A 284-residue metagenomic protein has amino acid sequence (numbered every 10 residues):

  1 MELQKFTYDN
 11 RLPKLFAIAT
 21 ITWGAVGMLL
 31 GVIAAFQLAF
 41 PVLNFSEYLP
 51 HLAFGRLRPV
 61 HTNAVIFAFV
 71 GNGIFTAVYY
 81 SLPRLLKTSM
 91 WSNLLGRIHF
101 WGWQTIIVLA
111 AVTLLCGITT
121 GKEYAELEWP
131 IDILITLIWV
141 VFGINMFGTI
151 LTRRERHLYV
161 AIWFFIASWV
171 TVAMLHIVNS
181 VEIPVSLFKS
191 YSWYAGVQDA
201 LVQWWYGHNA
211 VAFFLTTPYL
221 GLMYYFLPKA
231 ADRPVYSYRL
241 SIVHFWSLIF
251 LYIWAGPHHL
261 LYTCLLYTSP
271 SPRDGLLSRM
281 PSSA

Functional and structural regions predicted by a protein language model:
M1-K14, V42-H51, Y191-S192, G196-D199: Extramembrane terminal tails and long inter-domain/linker segments of multi-pass membrane proteins
E2-D9, V140-L158: Cytoplasmic juxtamembrane interface segments
K14-F45, H51-T88, N93-G117, P130-I150 (+4 more regions): Hydrophobic cores of alpha-helical transmembrane segments in multi-pass integral membrane proteins
I118-P130, R154: A conserved hydrophobic secondary-structure block that centers on an alpha-helix together with its immediately flanking
K122-E123, Y262-L266: Membrane-interface helix caps and helix-loop-helix hairpins in membrane proteins
A125-W129, T136, A195-D199: Short, solvent-exposed loop/turn segments at the edges of secondary structure
Y267-D274: Conserved small/polar residues in nucleotide/adenosyl-binding loops
M280-A284: Hydrophobic alpha-helical segments, chiefly the membrane-spanning helices and signal/signal-anchor peptides
